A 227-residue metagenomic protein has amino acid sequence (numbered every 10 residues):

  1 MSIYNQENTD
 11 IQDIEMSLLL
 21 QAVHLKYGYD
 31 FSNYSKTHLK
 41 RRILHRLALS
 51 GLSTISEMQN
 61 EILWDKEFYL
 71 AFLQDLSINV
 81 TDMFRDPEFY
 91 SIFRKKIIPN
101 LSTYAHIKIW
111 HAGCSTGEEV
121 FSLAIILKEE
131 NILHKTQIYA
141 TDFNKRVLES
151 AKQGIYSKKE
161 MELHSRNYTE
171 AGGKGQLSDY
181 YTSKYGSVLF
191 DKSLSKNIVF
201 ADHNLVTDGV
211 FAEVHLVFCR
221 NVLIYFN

Functional and structural regions predicted by a protein language model:
S2-W110: Conserved AdoMet
G28, H106, L133-K135, N197: A generic structural signal for alpha->beta connector loops
Y29, N79-M83, T116, T207 (+1 more regions): Short strand->helix junction
R41, S91, F121, E149 (+1 more regions): Surface-exposed alpha-helical interface segments used for non-catalytic interactions
K95, P99, I125-E129, Q153: Short, well-ordered alpha-helices that flank and scaffold nucleotide-derived cofactor binding pockets
Y104-E119, T136-Y139: Conserved class I S-adenosyl-L-methionine
T116-L133: Conserved SAM-binding loop of SAM-dependent methyltransferases across substrates and taxa, primarily the Class I
T136-F218, V222-N227: Extended basic-aromatic, gly/pro-enriched interface segments that bind polyanionic ligands
